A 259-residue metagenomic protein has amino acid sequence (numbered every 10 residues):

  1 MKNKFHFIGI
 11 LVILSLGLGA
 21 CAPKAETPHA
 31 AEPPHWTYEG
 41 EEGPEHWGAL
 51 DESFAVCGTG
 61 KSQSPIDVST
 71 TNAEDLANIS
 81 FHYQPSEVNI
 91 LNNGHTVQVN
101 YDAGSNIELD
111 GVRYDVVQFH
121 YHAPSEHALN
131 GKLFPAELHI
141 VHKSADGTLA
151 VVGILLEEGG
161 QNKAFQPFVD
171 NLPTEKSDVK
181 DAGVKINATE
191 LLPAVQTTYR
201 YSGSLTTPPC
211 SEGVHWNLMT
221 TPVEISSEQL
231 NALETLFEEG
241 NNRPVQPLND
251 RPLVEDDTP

Functional and structural regions predicted by a protein language model:
M1-I8: Bacterial N-terminal signal peptides that target proteins for export
G9-L14: Hydrophobic helical h-region of N-terminal Sec-dependent signal peptides in bacterial secretory/periplasmic proteins
C21-P259: Alpha-carbonic anhydrase
